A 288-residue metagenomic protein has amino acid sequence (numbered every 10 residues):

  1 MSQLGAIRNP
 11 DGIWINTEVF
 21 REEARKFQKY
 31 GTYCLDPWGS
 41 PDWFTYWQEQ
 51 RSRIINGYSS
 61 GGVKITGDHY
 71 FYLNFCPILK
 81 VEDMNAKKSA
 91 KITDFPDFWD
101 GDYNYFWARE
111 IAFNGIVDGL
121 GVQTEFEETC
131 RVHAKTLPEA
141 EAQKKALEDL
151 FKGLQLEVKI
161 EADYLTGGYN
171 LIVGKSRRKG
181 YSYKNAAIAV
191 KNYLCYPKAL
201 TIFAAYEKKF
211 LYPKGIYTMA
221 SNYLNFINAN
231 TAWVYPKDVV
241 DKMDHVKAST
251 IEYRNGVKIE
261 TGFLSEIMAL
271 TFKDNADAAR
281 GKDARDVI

Functional and structural regions predicted by a protein language model:
M1-I288: Phosphate/NTP-binding elements of NTP-utilizing enzymes
